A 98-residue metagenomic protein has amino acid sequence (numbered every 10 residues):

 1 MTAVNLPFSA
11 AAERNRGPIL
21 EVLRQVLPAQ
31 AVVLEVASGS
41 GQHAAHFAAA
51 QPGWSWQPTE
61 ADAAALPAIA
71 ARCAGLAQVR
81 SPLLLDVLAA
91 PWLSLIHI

Functional and structural regions predicted by a protein language model:
M1-P28: Class I SAM-dependent methyltransferase Rossmann-like catalytic core, especially the SAM/SAH-binding loop
L6, A10, S38, T59-E60: Conserved residues at beta->alpha junctions
F8, Q30, V79-S81: Acidic/glycine-enriched edge-of-secondary-structure segments
Q30-G39: Conserved class I S-adenosyl-L-methionine
Q42-A90: Class I SAM-dependent methyltransferase SAM/SAH-binding core
I96-I98: Conserved small/polar residues in nucleotide/adenosyl-binding loops
